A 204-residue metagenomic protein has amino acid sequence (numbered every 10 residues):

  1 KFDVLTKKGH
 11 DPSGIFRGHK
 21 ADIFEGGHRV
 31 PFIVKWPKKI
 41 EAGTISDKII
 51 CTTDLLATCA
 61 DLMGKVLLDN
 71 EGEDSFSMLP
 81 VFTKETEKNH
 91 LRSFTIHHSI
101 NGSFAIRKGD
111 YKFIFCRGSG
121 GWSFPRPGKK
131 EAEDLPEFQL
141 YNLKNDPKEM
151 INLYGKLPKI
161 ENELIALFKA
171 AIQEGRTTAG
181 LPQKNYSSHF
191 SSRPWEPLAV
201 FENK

Functional and structural regions predicted by a protein language model:
F2-E25, I40-T44, K48, T53-Q139 (+2 more regions): C-terminal cap/loop subdomain of S1 sulfatases and analogous C-terminal strand-loop tails that border
K7, L55, K108, S119 (+2 more regions): Long, internal low-complexity/basic segments
R29-V30: Catalytic cores of eukaryotic secretory-pathway lumenal/extracellular enzymes that build and remodel glycoconjugates
I33-K35: Short beta-strand-to-turn element immediately C-terminal to the catalytic PLP-Schiff-base lysine in fold type I
K38, D61-L68, K84, M150 (+2 more regions): Short, well-ordered loop/turn and helix-capping segments at boundaries between secondary-structure elements and domains
